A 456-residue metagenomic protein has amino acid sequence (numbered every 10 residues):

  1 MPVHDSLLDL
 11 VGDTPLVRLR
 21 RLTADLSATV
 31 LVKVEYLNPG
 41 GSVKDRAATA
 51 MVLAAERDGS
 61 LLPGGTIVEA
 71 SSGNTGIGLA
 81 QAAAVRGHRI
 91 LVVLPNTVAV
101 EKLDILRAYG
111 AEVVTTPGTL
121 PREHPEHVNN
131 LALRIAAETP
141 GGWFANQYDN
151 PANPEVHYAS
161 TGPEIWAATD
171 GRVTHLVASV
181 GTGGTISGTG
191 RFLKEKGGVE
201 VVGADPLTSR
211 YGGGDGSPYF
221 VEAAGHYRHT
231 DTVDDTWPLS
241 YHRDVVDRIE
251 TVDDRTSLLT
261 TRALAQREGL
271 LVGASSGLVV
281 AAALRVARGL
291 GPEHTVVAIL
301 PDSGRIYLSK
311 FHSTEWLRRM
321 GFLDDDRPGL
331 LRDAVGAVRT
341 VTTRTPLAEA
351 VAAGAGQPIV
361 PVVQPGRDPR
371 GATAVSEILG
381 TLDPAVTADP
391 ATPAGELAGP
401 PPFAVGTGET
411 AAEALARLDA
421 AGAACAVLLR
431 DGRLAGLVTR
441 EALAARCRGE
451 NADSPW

Functional and structural regions predicted by a protein language model:
M1-R332: PLP-dependent amino-acid enzyme catalytic core
S71, L94-P95, G203-D205, L300 (+4 more regions): Short beta-strand/turn micro-motifs composed of small residues that flank or help shape donor/cofactor-binding pockets
R243-V245, D326-R339, T345, P390-P402: Bateman (tandem CBS) regulatory domains
R339-P358, V362-G366, L382, A388 (+3 more regions): The conserved cystathionine-beta-synthase
V375-A391: Structured interaction and signal-relay segments at domain junctions
